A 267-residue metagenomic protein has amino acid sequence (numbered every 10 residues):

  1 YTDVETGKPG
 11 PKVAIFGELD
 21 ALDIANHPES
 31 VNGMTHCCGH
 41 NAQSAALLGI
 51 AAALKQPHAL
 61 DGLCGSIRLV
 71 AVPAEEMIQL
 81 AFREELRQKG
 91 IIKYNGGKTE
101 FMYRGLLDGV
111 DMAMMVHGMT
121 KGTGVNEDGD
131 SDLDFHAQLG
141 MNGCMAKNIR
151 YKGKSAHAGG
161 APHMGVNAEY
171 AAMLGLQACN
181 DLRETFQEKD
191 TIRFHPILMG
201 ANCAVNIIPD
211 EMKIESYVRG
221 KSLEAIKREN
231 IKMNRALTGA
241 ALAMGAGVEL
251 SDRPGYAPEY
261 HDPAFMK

Functional and structural regions predicted by a protein language model:
Y1-K8: A non-catalytic alpha/beta surface segment that caps or lines the substrate-entry region of metallo-dependent hydrolase
G10-K12, D61: Acidic, metal/ion-coordinating pockets
K12-A14, S66: Residues that mark the start of a beta-strand
D20-L22, A74-E76, K154, K221-L223: Short coil/turn motifs at secondary-structure junctions
H27-T35, N41-A42, L54-P57, D61-F194 (+1 more regions): Histidine/acidic-residue-rich, glycine-tolerant segments that coordinate divalent metal ions
S44-A51: DPxDG-like acidic metal-binding loop motif
M173-K267: Metal-dependent amide/peptide-bond hydrolase catalytic core, centered on the "pita-bread" metallohydrolase fold
